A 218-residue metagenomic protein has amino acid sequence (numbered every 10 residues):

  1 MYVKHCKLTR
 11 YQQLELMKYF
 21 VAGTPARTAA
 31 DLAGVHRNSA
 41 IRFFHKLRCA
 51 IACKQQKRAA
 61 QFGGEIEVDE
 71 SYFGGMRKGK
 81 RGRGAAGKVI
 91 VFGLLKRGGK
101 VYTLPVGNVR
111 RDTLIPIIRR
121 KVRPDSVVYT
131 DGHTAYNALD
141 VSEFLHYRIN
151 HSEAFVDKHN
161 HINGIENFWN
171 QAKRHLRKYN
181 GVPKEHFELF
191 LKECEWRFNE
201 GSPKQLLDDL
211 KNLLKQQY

Functional and structural regions predicted by a protein language model:
M1-Y218: Residue-level recognition of single "structural anchor" positions that define or cap local secondary structure
